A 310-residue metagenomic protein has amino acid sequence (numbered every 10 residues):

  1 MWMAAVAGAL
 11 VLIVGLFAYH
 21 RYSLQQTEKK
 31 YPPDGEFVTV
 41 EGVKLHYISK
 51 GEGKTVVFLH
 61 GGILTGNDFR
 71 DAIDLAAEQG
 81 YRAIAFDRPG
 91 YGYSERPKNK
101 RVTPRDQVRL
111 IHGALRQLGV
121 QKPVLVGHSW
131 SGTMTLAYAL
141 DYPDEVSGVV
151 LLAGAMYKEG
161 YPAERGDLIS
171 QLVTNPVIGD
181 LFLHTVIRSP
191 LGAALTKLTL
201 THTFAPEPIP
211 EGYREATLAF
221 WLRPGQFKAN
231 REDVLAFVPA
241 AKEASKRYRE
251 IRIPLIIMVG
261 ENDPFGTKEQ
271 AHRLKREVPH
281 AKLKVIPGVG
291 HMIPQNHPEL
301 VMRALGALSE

Functional and structural regions predicted by a protein language model:
Q26, Y161-A163, T185-E250: Conserved alpha/beta-hydrolase catalytic His-Asp/Glu region
V40-G42, I48-K50, A85-V126, R303: Active-site loop/oxyanion-hole signature of alpha/beta-hydrolase fold enzymes
S49-Y93: Conserved HGGG/HGGXW glycine-rich cap/lid loop of the alpha/beta-hydrolase fold
Q121-E164: Conserved hydrolase catalytic core segment
V150-T185: Flexible "cap/lid" loop of the alpha/beta hydrolase fold
A236, E261-G266, H291: Acidic catalytic loop of the alpha/beta-hydrolase fold
I251, I257-V259: Short beta-strand/loop motif that positions the catalytic acidic residue of the alpha/beta-hydrolase fold
H280-E310: Catalytic active-site module of serine/aspartate enzymes centered on a nucleophile-bearing elbow/loop
